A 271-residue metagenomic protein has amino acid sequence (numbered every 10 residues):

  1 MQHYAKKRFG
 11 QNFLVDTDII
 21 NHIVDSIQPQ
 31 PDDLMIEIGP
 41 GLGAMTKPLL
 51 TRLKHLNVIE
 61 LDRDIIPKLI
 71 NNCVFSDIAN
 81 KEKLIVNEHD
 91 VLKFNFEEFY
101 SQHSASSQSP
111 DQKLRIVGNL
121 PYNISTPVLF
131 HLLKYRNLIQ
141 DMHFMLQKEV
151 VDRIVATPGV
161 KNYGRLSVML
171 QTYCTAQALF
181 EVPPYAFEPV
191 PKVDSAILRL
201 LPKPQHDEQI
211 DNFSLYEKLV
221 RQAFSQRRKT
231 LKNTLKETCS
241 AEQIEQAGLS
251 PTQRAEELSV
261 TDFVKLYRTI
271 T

Functional and structural regions predicted by a protein language model:
M1-S214, K218, Q222, K265: Catalytic cores of RNA-modifying enzymes
P202, V220-T271: C-terminal lobe and adjacent flexible extensions of AdoMet/dcAdoMet transferase-like proteins
